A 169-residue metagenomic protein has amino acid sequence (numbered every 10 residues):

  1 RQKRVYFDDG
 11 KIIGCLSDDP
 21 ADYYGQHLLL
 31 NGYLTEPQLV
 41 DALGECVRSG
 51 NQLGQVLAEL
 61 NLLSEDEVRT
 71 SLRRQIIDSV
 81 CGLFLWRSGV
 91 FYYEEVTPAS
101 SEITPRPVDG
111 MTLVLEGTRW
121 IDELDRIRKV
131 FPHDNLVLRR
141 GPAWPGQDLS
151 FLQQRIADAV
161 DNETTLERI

Functional and structural regions predicted by a protein language model:
R1-R168: Acidic, Ser/Thr/Pro-enriched low-complexity segments and adjacent helix/loop capping patches that create flexible
